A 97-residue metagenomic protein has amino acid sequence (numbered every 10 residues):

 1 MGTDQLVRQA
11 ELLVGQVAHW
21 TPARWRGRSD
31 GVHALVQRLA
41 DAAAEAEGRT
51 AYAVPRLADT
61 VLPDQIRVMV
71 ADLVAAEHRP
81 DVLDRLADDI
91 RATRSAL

Functional and structural regions predicted by a protein language model:
M1-L39, A87-I90, R94: Short terminal alpha-helical segments
T3, S29, E47, P63 (+1 more regions): Short, structured coil/loop segments at alpha-helix boundaries
V7, V14-V17, V32, V36 (+5 more regions): Extended aliphatic helical segments
W20-D64: Amphipathic alpha-helical interaction modules
D64-L97: Amphipathic alpha-helical binding modules
